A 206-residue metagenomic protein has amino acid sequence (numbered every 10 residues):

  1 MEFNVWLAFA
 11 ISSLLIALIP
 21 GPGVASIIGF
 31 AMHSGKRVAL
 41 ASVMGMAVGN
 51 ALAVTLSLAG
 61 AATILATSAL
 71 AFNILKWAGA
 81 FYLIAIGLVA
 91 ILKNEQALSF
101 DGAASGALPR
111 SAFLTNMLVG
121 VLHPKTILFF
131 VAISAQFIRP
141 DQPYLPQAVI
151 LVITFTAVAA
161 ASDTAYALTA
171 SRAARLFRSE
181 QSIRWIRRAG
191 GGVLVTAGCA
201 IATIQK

Functional and structural regions predicted by a protein language model:
F3-N73, A132-L151, F155-T156, A167: Juxtamembrane transmembrane-helix termini in multi-pass membrane transport proteins
N4, A107-A112, P124: Juxtamembrane cytosolic amphipathic helices that cap and anchor the N-termini of specific transmembrane helices
L14, L18, A51-L52, L88 (+4 more regions): Hydrophobic/aromatic residues within the transmembrane alpha-helices of Major Facilitator Superfamily
G21, H123, G191: Short, conserved phosphate/pyrophosphate- and ester-handling motifs at nucleotide-, phospho-/glycolipid
T55-L58, L122-I127, V131, L194-K206: Hydrophobic alpha-helical transmembrane segments in multi-pass integral membrane proteins
T67-L98, T156, S162-A170, A174-K206: Selective transmembrane alpha-helices of multi-pass membrane proteins
L92-S111: Flexible cytoplasmic inter-helical loops of multi-pass small-molecule transporters
F113-V121: A short amphipathic helical element positioned immediately N-terminal to and/or at the very start of a transmembrane
